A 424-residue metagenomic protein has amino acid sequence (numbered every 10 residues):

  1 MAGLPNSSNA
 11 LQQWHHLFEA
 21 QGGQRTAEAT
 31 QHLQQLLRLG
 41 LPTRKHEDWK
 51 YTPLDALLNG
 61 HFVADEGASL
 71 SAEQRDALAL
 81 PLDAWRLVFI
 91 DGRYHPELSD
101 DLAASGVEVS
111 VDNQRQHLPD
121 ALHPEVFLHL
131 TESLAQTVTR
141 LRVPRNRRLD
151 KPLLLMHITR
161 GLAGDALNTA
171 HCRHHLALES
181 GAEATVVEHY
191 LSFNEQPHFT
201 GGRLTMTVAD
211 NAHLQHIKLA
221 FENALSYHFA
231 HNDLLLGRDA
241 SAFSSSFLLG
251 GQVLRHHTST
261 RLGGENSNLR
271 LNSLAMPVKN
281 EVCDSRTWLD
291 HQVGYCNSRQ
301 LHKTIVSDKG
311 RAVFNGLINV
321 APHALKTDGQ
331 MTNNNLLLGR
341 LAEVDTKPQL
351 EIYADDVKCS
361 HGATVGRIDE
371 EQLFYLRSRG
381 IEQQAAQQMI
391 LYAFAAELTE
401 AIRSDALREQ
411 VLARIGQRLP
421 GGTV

Functional and structural regions predicted by a protein language model:
M1-R203, D210-H213: Short, low-to-moderate order helix/coil transition modules at the start of elongated helical scaffolds
H117-I381, A395-V424: Conserved beta-strand/loop scaffold segments within soluble protein domains that form the structured core and edges
